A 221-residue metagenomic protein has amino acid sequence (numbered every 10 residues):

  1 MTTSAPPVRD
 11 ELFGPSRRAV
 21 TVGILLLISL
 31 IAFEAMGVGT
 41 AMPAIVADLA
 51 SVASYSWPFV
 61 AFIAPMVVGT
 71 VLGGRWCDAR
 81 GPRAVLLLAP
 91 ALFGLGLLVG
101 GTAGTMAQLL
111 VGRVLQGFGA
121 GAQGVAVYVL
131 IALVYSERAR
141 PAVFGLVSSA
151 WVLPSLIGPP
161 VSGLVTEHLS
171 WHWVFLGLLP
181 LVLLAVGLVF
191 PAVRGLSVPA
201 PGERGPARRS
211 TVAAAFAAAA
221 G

Functional and structural regions predicted by a protein language model:
T2-F190: Transmembrane-helix bundle of Major Facilitator Superfamily
H168-G221: Hydrophobic transmembrane-helix bundles of small-molecule transporters
